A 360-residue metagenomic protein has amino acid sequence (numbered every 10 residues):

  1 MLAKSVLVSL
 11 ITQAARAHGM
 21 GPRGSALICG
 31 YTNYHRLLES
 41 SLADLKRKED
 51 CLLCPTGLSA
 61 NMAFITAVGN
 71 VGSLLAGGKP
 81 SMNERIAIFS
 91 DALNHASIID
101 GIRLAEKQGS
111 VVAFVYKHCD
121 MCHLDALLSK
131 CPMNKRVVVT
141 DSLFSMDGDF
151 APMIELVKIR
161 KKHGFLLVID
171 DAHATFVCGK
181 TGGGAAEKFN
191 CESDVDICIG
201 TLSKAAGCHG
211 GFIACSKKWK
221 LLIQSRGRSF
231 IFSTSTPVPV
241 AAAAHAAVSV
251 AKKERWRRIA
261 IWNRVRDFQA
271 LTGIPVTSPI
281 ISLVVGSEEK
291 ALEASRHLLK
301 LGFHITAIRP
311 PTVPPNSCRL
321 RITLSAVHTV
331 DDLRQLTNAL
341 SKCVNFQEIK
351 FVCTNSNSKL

Functional and structural regions predicted by a protein language model:
M1, R258-G302, P310-L320, L324-A326 (+2 more regions): Conserved PLP-binding catalytic core of the aspartate aminotransferase-like
V6-T56: Conserved N-terminal alpha-helix of the aminotransferase class I/II PLP-enzyme fold
V68-A96: Conserved PLP-anchoring active-site segment centered on the Schiff-base-forming lysine
A76-K79, E84, Q108, N345-L360: Eukaryotic N-terminal low-complexity, Ser/Thr- and Lys/Arg-rich leader segments that predominantly function as
A92-I102, K107, N316: Short, glycine/polar-rich helix-capping loops at beta-to-alpha or helix-loop-helix junctions that flank or form
S110-I169: Active-site phosphate-binding strand-loop segment of PLP-dependent enzymes
H163-L166, H173, C178-S278, E289-K290: Active-site C-terminal subdomain of aminotransferase-like
